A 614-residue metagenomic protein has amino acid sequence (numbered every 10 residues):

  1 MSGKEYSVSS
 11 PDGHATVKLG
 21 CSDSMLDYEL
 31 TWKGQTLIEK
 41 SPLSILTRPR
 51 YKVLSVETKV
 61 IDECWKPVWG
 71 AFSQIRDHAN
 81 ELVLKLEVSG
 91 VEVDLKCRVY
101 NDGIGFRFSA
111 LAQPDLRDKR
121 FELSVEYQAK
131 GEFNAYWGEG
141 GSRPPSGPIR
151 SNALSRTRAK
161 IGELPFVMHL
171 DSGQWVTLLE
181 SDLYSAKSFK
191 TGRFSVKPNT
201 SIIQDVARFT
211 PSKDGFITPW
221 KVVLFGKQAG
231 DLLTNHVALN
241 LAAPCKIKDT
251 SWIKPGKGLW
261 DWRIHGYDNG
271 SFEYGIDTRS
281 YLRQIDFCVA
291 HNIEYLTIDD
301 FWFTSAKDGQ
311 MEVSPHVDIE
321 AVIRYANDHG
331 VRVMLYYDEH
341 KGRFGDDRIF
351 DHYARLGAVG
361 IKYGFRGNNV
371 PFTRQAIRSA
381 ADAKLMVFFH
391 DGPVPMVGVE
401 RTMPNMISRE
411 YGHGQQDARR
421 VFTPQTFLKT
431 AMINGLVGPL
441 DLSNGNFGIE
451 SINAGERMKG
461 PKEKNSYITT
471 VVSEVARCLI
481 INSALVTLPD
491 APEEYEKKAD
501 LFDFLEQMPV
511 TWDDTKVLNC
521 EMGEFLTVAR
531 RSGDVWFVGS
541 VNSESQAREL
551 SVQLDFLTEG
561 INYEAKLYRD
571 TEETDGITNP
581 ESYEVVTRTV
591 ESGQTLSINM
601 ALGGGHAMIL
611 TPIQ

Functional and structural regions predicted by a protein language model:
K4-C245, S582: N-terminal accessory beta-strand-rich subdomains and adjacent acidic, glycine-rich linkers that precede catalytic cores
V68-R76, F502-V528: Edge strands and adjacent loops of beta-rich recognition modules
F216-Y295: An acidic-aromatic substrate-binding cleft motif
C288, V387, I480, V538: Conserved, mostly hydrophobic/aromatic
D300-T470: Aromatic- and carboxylate-enriched substrate-binding clefts and catalytic-loop regions of carbohydrate-active enzymes
V472, A476-T515: Catalytic cores of secreted or luminal carbohydrate-active enzymes
E521-I561, H606-I609: Carbohydrate-binding surface patches
T587-Q614: C-terminal beta-strand-rich structural cap/linker in extracellular carbohydrate-active enzymes
